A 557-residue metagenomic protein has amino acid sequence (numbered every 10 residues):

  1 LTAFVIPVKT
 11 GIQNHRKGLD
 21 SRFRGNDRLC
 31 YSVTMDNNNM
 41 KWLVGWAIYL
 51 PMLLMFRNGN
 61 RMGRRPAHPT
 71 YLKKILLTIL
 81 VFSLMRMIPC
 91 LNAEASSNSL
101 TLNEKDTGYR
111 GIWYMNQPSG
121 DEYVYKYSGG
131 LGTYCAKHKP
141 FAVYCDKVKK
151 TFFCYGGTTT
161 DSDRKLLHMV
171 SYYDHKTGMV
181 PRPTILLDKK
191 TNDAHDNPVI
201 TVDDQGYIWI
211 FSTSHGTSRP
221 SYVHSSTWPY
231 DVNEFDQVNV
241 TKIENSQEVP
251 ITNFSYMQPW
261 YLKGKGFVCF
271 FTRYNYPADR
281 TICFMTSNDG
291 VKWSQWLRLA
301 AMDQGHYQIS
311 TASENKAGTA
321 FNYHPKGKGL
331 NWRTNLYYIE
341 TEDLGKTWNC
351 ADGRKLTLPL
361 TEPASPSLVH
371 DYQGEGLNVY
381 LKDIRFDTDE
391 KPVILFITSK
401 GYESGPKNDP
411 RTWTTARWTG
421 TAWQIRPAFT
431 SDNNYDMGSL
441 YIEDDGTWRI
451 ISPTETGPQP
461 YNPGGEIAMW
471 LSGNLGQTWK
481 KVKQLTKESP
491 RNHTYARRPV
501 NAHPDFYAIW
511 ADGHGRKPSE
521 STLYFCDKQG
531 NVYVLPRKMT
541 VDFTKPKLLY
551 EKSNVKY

Functional and structural regions predicted by a protein language model:
L1-S97: Intrinsic disorder/low-complexity segments
S97-Y557: Extracellular, repeat-based ectodomains that mediate carbohydrate processing or recognition
